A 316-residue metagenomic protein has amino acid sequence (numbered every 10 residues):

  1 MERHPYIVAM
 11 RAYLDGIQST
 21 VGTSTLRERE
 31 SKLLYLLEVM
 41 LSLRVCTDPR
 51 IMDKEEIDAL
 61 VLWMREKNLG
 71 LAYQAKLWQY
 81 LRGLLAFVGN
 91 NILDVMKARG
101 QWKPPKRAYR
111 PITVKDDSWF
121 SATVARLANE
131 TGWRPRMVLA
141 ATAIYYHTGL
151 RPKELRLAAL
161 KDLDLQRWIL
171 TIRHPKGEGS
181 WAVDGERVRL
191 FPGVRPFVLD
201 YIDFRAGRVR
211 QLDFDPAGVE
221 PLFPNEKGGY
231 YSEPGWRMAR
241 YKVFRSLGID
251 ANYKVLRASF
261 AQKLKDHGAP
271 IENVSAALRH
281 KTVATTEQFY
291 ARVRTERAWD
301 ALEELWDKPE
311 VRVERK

Functional and structural regions predicted by a protein language model:
M1, E304-K316: C-terminal secondary-structure termini that scaffold catalytic or DNA-interacting sites
Y35-V39, K67-G100, L150-K153, F204: N-terminal DNA-binding recognition helix of tyrosine site-specific recombinases/integrases
D58, N90-A125, E226-G229: Flexible interdomain linker/hinge and immediately adjacent N-terminus of the catalytic tyrosine-recombinase domain
K103, S118-P152: Basic, Lys/Arg- and aromatic-enriched nucleic-acid-binding interface segment
P111, H174-E178, L278-E303: Catalytic-site neighborhood detector that most strongly recognizes the C-terminal catalytic loop/helix of tyrosine
N129-G132, R237-A276, V283: Short, basic (Lys/Arg/His-rich) helix/loop patches that form interaction surfaces in the mid-to-C-terminal regions
L157-D200, G207: Conserved tyrosine-mediated DNA breakage-rejoining catalytic core shared by Y-recombinases
F191-I249: Active-site/catalytic core of tyrosine-dependent DNA strand-transfer enzymes
